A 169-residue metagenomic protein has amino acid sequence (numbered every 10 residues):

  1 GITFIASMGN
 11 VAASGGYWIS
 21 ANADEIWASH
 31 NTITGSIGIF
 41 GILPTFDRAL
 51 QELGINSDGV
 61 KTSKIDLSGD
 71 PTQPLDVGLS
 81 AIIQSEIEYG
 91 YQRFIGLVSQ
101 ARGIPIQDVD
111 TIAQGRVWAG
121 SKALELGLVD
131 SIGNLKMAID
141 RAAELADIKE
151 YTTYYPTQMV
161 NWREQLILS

Functional and structural regions predicted by a protein language model:
G1-T3, G9-A101, Y154-S169: Small-residue-centered hinge/linker elements
F4-A6, N10, Q114-V117, L124 (+3 more regions): C-terminal soluble interaction/assembly domains
W18, W118-A119: Tryptophan-centric aromatic hotspots in well-structured domains and transmembrane helices
L43-F46, I106, I139: Alpha-helix initiation and N-capping motif
N56, I104-P105, V129, K149: Short coil/loop linkers at secondary-structure junctions
G59, P105-T111, T153: Surface-exposed patches in mature extracellular/periplasmic domains of secreted proteins
R93-G96, Q107, I148-Y151: Intrinsically disordered or highly flexible coil/loop and linker segments, enriched in small and charged/polar residues
G96-R102, D108-G115: Generic long, charged, amphipathic alpha-helical segments
